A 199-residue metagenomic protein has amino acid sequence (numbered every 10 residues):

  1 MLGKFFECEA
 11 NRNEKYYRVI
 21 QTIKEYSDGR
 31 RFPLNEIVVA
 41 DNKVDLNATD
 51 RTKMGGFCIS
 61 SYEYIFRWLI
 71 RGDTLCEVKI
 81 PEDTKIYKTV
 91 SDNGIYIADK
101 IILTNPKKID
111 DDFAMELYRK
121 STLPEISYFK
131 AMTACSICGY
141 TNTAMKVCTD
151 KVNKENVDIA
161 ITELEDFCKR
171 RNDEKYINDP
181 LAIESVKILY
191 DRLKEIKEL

Functional and structural regions predicted by a protein language model:
M1-M54, R67-D73, I80, T84 (+1 more regions): ADP-ribose/NAD+-binding catalytic cleft of ART/PARP-like enzymes
G56-C58: Contiguous, structured surface segment used for ligand recognition
E63-D111: Long, contiguous interaction/recruitment modules in multidomain scaffold/adaptor proteins
S91-K154: Active-site-proximal loop/hinge segments that shape catalytic or ion-binding/gating pockets
L123, T143, R171-P180: Charged, low-complexity interaction regions
M145-K146, I161, K187: Conserved positions within tetratricopeptide repeat
N153-L164: Short amphipathic alpha-helical heptad-repeat segments
L164, I177-K197: Extended amphipathic alpha-helical coiled-coil/heptad-repeat regions
